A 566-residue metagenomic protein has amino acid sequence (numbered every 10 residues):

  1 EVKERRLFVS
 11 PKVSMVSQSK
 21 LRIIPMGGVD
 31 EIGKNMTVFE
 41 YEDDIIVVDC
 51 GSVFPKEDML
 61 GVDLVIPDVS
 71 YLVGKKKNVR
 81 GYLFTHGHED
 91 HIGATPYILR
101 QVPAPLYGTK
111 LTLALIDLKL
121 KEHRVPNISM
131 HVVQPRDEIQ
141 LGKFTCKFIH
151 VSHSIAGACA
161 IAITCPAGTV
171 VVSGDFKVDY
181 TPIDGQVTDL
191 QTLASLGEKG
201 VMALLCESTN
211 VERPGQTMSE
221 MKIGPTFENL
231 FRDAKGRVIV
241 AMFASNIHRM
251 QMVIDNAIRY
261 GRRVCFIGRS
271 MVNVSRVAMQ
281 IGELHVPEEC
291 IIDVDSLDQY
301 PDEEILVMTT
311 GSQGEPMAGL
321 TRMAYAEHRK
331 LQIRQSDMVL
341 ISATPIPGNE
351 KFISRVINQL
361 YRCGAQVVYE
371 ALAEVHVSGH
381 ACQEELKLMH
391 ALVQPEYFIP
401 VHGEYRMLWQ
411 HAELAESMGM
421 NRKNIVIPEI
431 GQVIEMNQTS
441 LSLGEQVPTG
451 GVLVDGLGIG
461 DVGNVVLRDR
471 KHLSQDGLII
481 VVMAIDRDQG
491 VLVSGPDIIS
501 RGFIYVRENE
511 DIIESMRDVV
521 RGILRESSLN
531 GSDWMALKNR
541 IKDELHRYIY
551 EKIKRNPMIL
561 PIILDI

Functional and structural regions predicted by a protein language model:
E1-K3: Intrinsically disordered, low-complexity RNA-associated tracts
R6-L83, H88-Y300, A318-Q332, K351-R355: His/Asp/Glu-rich metal-coordinating catalytic cores of metallo-dependent phosphodiesterases/hydrolases acting on
V29, V53-E57, N78-V79, Y369-L372 (+5 more regions): A glycine- and charged-residue-rich anion-binding loop/surface
L120, A415, I549: Conserved hydrophobic residues forming the short capping helix/wall of the S-adenosyl-L-methionine
V132, M308, L560-L564: Extended hydrophobic secondary-structure segments that form protein cores and membrane-embedded regions
Q134, E429, R555-I559: Short Gly/Ser/Thr- and Asp/Glu-enriched loop/turn motifs at secondary-structure junctions
E212-S342, I346-P395, I399-S515, V519-G531 (+1 more regions): Hard-cation-handling environments
S532-I566: C-terminal tails and terminal domains of large nucleic-acid-associated and other macromolecular-machine proteins
